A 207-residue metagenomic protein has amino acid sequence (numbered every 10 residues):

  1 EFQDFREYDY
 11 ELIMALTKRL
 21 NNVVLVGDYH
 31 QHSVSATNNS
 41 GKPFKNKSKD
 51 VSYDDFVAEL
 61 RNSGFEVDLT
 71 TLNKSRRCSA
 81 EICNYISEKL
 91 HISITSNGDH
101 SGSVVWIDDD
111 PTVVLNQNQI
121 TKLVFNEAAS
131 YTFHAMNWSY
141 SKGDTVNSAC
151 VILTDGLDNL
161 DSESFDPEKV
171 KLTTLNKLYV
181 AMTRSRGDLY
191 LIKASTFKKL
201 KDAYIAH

Functional and structural regions predicted by a protein language model:
E1-N116, T121, F125-V180, R184-H207: Conserved helicase motor core of SF1/SF2 NTP-dependent helicases
